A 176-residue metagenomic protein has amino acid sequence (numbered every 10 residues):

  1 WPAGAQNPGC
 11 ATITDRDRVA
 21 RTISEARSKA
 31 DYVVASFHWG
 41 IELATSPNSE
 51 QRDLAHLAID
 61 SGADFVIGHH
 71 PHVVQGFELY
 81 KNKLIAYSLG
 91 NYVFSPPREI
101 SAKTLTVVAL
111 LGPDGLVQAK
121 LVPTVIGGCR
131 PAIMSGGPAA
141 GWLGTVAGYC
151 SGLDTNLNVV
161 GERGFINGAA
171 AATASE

Functional and structural regions predicted by a protein language model:
W1-E176: Acidic, metal/ion-coordinating pockets
